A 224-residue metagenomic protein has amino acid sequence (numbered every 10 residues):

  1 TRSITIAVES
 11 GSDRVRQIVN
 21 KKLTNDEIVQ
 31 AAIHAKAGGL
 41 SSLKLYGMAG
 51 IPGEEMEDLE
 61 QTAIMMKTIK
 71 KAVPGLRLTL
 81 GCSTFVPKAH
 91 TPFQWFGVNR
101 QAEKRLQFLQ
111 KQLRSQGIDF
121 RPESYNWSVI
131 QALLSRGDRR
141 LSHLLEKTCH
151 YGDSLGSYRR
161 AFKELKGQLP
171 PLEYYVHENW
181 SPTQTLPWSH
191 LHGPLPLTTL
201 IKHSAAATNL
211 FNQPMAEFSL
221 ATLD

Functional and structural regions predicted by a protein language model:
T1-A72, T91-K104: Conserved non-cysteine loop/helix-boundary elements of the Radical SAM core domain that shape
S3-A7, S42-Y46, T79-C82, R121 (+1 more regions): Structured core elements
D13-V19, G47-E57, V73-R100, Q116-S142 (+1 more regions): Flexible glycine/acidic-rich beta-alpha junction loops that bind and position SAM and/or redox cofactors in anaerobic
A35-G38, L76-T84, P170-N179: Short, compositionally biased low-complexity segments
I69-V73, L113, T208: A generic secondary-structure signal for well-formed alpha-helical elements
R100-Q116, T148: C-terminal helicase module of SF1/SF2 nucleic-acid helicases/translocases
S115-D224: Radical SAM enzyme core and accessory elements
